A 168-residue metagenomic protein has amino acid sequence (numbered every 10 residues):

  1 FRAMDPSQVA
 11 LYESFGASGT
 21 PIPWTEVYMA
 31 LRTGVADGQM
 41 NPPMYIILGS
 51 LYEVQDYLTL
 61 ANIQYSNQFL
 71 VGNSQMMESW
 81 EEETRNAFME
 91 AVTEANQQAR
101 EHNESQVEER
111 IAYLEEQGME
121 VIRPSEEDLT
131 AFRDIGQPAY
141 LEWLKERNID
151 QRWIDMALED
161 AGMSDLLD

Functional and structural regions predicted by a protein language model:
F1-D168: N-terminal secretory/targeting leader peptides
